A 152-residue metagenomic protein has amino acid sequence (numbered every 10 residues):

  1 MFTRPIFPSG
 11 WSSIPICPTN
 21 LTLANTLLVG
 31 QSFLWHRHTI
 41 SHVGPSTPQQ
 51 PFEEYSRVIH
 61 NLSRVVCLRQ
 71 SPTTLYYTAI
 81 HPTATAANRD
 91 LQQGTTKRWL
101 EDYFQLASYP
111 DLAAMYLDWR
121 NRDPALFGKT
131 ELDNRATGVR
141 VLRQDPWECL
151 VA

Functional and structural regions predicted by a protein language model:
F2-A152: N-terminal polyanion-binding entry modules of DNA glycosylases/AP lyases and select other DNA-binding proteins
